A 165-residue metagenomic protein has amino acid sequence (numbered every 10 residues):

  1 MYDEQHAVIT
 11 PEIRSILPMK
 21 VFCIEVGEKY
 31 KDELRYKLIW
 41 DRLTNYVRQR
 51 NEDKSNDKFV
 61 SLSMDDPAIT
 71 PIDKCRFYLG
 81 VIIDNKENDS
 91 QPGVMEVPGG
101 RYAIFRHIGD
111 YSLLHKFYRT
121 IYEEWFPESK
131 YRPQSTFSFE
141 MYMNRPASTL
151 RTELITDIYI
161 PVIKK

Functional and structural regions predicted by a protein language model:
M1-K165: A solvent-exposed interaction/effector surface
